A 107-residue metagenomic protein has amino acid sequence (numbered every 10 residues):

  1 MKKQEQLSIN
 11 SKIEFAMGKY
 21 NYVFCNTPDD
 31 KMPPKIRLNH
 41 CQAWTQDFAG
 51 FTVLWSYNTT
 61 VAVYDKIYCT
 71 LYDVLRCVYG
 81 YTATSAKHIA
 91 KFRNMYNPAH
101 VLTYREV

Functional and structural regions predicted by a protein language model:
M1-V107: Terminal leader/tail segments of proteins
